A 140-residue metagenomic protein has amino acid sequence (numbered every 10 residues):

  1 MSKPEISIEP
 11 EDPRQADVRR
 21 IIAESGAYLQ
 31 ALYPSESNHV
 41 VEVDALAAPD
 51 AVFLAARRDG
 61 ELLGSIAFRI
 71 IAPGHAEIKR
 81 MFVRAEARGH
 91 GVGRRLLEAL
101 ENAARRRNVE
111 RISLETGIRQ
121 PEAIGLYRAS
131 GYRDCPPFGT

Functional and structural regions predicted by a protein language model:
K3-K79, R84-E86, L97-A99, A103 (+2 more regions): Acetyl-CoA-dependent GNAT
P13, S113-I118, I124, R128-T140: Conserved catalytic-core motifs of GNAT/GCN5-like acyltransferases
A16, H90, P121: Loop/helix-junction capping segments adjacent to catalytic residues or to phosphate/diphosphate-binding pockets
P34-S37, V41, H90, I112 (+1 more regions): Short linear functional motifs in flexible/disordered or boundary regions
E36, I118-R119: Conserved beta-strand edge residues that scaffold enzyme active sites
R80, G93-R94, G117: Alpha-helical hinge/cap motifs
R84-E86, H90, I118: Active-site acidic-Proline motif in GNAT/NAT acetyltransferases
H90, R95, N102-R105, R111-S113 (+2 more regions): Charged, amphipathic alpha-helical coiled-coil/dimerization segments
